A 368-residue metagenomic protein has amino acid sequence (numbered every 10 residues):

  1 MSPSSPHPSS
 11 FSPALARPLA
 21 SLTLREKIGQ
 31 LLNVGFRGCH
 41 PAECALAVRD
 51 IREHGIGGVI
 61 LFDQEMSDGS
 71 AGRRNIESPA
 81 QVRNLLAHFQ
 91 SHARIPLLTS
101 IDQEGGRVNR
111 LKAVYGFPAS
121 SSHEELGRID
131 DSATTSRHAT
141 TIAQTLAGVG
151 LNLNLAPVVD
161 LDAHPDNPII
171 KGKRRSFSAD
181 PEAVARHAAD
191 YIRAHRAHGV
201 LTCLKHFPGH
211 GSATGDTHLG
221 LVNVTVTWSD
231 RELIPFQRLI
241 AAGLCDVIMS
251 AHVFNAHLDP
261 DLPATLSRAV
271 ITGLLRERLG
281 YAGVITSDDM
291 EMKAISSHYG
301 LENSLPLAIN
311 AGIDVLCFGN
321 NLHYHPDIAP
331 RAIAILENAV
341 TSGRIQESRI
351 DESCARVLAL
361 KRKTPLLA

Functional and structural regions predicted by a protein language model:
P3-S10: Short, basic, low-complexity termini and linkers enriched in Ser/Thr/Gly/Pro that act as targeting/leader peptides
A14-G35: Mature N-terminal segment immediately following signal peptide/propeptide cleavage in secreted/periplasmic
T23, F36-C39, E43-D50, V59 (+5 more regions): Second-shell residues forming the walls of enzyme active-site clefts
L46-E65, T141-L153: Catalytic domains of carbohydrate-active enzymes, especially glycoside hydrolases
V114, P118, L153-S178, H198 (+2 more regions): Short glycine/serine-rich loop/turn segments
H123-L151, V158-P181, A188, I192: A substrate-binding/cap region within the structured catalytic cores of diverse enzymes
A334, T341-A368: Mid-to-C-terminal alpha-helical segments outside catalytic/metal-binding sites
